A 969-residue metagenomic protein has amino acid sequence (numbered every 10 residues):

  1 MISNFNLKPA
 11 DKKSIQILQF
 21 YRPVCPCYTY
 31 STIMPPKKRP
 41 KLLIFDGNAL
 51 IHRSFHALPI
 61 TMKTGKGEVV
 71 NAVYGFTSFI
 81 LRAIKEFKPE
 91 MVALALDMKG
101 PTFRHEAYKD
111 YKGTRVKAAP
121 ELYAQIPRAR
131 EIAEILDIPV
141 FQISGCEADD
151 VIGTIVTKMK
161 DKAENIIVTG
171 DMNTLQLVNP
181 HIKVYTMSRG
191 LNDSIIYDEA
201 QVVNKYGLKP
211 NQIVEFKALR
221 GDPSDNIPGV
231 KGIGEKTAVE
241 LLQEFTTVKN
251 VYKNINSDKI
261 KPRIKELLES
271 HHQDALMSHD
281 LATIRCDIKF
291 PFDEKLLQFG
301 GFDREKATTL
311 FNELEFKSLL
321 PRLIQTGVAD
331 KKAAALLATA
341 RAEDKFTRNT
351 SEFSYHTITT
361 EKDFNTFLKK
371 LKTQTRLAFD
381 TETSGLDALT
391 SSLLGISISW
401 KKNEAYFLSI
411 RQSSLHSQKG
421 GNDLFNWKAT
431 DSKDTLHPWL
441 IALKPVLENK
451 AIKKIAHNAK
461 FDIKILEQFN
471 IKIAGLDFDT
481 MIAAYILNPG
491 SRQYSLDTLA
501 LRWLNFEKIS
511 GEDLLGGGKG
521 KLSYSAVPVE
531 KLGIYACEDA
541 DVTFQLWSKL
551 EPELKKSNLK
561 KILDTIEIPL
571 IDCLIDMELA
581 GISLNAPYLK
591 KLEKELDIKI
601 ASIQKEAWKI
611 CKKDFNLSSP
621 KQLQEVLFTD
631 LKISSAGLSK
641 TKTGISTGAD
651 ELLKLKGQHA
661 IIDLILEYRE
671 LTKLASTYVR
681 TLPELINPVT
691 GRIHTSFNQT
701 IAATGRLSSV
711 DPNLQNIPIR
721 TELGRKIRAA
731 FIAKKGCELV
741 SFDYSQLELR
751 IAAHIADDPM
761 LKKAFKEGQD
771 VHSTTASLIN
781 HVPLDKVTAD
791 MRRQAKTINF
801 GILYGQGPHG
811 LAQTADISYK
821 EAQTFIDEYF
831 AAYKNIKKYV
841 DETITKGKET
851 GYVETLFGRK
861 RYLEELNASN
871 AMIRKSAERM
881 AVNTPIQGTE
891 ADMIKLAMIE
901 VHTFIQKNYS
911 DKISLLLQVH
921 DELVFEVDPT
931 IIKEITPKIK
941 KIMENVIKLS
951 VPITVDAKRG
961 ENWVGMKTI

Functional and structural regions predicted by a protein language model:
C25-C27: Cysteine-centered motifs
P35-V168, M172-E199, D274-M277, T283-P291 (+2 more regions): Noncatalytic, basic helical substrate-engagement surface that gates or grips nucleic-acid strands
P36-P40, I166-V168, T174-N211, K401-E404 (+4 more regions): Charged catalytic and DNA/RNA-contacting regions of genome-maintenance and nucleic-acid-processing enzymes
K41-L43, G47, R53-M91, K109-E121 (+5 more regions): Conserved RNase H-like, two-metal-ion catalytic cores of nucleic-acid enzymes
K209-Q212, F216-H279, F290, K594-S618 (+2 more regions): Accessory alpha-helical DNA-binding modules that contact the DNA backbone or grooves
H271-T430, P438, S491, W503 (+10 more regions): Conserved "right-hand" nucleotidyltransferase catalytic core of DNA-directed polymerases
L522-S525, L579, N687-T690, H694-T695 (+6 more regions): Conserved catalytic core of nucleic-acid polymerases
I598-K605, K609-D663, A831-R879, N883-P885 (+1 more regions): C-terminal polymerase-core module
